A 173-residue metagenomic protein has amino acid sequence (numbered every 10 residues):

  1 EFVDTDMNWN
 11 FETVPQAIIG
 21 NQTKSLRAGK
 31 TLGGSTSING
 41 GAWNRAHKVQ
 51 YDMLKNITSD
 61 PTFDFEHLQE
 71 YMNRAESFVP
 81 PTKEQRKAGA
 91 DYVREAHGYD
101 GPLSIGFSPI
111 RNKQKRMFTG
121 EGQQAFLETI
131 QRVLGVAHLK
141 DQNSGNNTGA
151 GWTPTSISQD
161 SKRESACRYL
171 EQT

Functional and structural regions predicted by a protein language model:
E1-T173: N-terminal redox-cofactor-binding region of secreted/periplasmic oxidoreductases
